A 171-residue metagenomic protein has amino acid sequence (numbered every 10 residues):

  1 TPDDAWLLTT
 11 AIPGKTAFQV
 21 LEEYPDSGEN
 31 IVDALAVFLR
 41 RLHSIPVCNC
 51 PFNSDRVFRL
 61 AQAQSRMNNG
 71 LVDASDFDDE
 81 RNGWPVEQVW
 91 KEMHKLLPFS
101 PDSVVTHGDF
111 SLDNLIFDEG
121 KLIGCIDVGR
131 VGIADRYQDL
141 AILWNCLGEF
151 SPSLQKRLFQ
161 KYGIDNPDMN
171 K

Functional and structural regions predicted by a protein language model:
T1, I116-F117: Well-ordered beta-strand positions
T1-F52: ATP-binding pocket architecture of kinase catalytic cores
P2, D55, I126, R130: Active-site donor/metal-binding and catalytic loop motifs of nucleotide-sugar-dependent glycosylation enzymes
G14-F18, E22-E23, L71, I123 (+1 more regions): Short glycine/proline- and charge-enriched loop/turn segments that cap or connect secondary-structure elements
D26-E29, F77-E80, L147: A short acidic, glycine-rich active-site loop that binds or catalyzes chemistry on phosphate/adenosine moieties
V32-D33, R41-G108, P167-D168: An alpha-helical support segment within catalytic cores of ATP-dependent transferases
F99-V105, D118-N170: Active-site Asp-x-Gly
D109, N114: Conserved catalytic-loop position in the HRD/HxD motif
